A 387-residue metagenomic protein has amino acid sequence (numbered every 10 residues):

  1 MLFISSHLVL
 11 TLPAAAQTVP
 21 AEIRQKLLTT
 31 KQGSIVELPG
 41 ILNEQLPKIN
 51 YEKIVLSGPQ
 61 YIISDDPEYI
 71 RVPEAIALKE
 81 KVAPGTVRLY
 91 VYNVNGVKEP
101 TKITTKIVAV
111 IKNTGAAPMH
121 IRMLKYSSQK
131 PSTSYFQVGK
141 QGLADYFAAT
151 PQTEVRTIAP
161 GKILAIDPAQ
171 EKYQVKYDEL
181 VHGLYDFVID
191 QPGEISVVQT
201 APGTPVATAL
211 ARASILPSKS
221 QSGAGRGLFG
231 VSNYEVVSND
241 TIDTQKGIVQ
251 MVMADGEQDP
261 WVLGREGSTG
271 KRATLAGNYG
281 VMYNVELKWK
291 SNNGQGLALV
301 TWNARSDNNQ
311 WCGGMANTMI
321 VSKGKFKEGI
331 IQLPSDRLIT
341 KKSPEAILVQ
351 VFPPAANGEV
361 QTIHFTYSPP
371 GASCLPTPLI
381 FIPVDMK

Functional and structural regions predicted by a protein language model:
M1-V9: Bacterial N-terminal signal peptides
L2-F3, Q17-K26, T30, V36: N-terminus-biased targeting/localization segments
T11-P13: N-terminal signal peptide c-region/cleavage motif recognized by signal peptidases
T18-L27, R71-M123, Q129, D145 (+4 more regions): Long compositionally biased, domain-poor regions of proteins
K26-V82, S220-D259: A eukaryote-biased signal for short, well-structured alpha-helical docking elements
L38, K48, P168-Q170, A207: Large eukaryotic, non-enzymatic subunits of multiprotein complexes that serve as scaffolds/tethers, characterized by
Q129-A159, G203-S214: Short, flexible helix-coil linker/hinge segments at the edges of structured domains or between repeats
D186-G230, I380-K387: Surface-exposed edge beta-strand/loop patches
